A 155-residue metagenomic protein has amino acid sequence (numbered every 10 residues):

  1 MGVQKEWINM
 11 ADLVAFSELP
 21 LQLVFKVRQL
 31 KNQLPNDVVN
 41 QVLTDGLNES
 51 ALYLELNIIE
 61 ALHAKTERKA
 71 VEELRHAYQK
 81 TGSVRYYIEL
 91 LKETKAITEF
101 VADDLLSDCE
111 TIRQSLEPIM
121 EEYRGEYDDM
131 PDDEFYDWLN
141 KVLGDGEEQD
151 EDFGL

Functional and structural regions predicted by a protein language model:
M1-L155: Amphipathic alpha-helical assembly/interaction segments
